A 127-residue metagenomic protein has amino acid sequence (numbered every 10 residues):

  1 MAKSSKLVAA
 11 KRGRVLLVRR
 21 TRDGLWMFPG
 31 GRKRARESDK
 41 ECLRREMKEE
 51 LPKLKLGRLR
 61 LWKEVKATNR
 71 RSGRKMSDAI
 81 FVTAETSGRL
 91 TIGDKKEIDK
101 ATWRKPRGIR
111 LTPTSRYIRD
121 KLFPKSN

Functional and structural regions predicted by a protein language model:
M1-V15: Conserved N-terminal beta-strand and adjoining loop/helix that marks the start of the Nudix/MutT-like hydrolase domain
K3, S77, E97: Residues that flank catalytic or metal-binding motifs in active/ligand-binding sites
L7-V8, S72-G73, L90-K95: Short secondary-structure boundary/capping segments
R14-K53: Conserved Nudix-box catalytic region and its N-terminal flanking loop in Nudix hydrolases and closely related
K33, V65, E85-T86, I98 (+1 more regions): Hydrophobic pocket-lining residues within nucleotide cofactor-binding pockets
P52-R89: Active-site segment of metal-dependent pyrophosphate-handling enzymes, primarily the Nudix hydrolase catalytic core
I80, T91-K125: NUDIX/MutT-family hydrolases
